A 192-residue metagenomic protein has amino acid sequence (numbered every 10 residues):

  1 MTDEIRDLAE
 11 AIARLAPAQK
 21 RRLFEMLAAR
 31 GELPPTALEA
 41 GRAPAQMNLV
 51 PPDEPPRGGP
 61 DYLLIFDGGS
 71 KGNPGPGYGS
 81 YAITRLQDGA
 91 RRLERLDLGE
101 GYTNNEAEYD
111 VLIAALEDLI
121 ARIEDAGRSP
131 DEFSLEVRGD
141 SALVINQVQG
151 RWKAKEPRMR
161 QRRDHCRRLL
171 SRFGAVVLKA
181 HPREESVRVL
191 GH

Functional and structural regions predicted by a protein language model:
M1-R57, D61, D88-L98, G127-F133 (+3 more regions): Intrinsically disordered, low-complexity regions
R14, Y102, E106, K153: Charge-dense, low-complexity intrinsically disordered segments
L49-D110, E117-A121: RNase H-like nuclease fold core
G69, N73, I113-H192: RNase H catalytic domain
